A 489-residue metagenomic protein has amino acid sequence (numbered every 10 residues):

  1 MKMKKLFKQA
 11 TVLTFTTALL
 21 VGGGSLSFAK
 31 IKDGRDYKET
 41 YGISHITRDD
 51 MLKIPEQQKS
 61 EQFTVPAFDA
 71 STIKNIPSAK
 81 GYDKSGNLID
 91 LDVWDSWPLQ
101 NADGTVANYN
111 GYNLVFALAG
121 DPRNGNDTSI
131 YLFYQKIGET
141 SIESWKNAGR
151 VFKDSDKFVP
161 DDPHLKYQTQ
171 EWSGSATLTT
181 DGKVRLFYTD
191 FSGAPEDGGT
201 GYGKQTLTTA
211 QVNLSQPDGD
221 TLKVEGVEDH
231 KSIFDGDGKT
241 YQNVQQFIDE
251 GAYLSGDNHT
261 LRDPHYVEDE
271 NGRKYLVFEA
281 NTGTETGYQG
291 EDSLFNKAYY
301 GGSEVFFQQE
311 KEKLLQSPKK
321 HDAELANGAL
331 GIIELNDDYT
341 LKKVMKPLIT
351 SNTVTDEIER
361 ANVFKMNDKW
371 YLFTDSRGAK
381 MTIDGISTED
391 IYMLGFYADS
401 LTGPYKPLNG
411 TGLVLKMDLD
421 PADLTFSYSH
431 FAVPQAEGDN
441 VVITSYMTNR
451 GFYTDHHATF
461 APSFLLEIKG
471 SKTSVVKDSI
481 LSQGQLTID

Functional and structural regions predicted by a protein language model:
K2-T11: Bacterial N-terminal signal peptides that target proteins for export
Q9-A10, V21, S25, Q289 (+1 more regions): Alpha-helix boundary/interfacial micro-motifs
V12, L20-R35: Sec-dependent signal peptide cleavage junction
K30-D489: Carbohydrate-active catalytic/glycan-binding domains of CAZyme proteins, especially the secreted or lumenal ectodomains
